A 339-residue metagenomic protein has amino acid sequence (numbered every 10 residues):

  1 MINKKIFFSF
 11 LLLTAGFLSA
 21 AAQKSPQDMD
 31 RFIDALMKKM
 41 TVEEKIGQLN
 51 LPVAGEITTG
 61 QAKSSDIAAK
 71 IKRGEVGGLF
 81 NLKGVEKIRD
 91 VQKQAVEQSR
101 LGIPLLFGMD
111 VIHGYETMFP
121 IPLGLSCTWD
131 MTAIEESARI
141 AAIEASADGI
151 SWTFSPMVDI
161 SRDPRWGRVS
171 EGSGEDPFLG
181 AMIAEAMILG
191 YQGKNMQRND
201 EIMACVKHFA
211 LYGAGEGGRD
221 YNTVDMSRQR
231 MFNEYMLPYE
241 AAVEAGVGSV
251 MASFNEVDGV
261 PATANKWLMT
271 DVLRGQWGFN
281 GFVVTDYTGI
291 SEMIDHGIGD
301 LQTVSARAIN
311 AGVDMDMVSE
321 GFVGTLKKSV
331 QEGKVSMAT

Functional and structural regions predicted by a protein language model:
M1-S25: Bacterial Sec-dependent N-terminal signal peptides
A20-T339: Glycoside hydrolase catalytic-domain context in secreted enzymes
